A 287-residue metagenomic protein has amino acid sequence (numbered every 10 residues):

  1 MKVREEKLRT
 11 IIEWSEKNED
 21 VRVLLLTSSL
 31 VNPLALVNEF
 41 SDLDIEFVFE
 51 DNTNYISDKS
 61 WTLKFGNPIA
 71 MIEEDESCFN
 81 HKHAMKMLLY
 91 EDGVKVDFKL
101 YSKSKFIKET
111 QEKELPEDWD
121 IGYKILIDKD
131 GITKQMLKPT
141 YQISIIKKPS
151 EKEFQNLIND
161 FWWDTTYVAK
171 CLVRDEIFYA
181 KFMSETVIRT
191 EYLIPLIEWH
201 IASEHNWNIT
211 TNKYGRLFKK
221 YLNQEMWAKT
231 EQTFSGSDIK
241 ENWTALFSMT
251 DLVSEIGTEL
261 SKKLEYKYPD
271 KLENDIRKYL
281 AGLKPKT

Functional and structural regions predicted by a protein language model:
M1-E19, T27-F40, E46-E109: Metal-dependent nucleotidyltransferase catalytic core
K7-R9, W61, P139-I145, T230-E231: Short amphipathic alpha-helical segments, especially helix-boundary/capping motifs
L26-T27, F182: Short loop/turn and capping residues at structural boundaries
S28-F40, E117, D130-M136, T190-I194: Short, charged helix-to-loop "capping" segments that act as catalytic/coupling loops
N38, I125, R216: Flexible, active-site-adjacent loop/turn segments at secondary-structure boundaries
F65-E185, L283-P285: Conserved NTP/Mg2+-binding pocket subregion across the NTase superfamily
S144-T287: Conserved nucleotidyltransferase catalytic core and NTase-mimicking acidic/glycine-rich helix/loop elements in nucleic
